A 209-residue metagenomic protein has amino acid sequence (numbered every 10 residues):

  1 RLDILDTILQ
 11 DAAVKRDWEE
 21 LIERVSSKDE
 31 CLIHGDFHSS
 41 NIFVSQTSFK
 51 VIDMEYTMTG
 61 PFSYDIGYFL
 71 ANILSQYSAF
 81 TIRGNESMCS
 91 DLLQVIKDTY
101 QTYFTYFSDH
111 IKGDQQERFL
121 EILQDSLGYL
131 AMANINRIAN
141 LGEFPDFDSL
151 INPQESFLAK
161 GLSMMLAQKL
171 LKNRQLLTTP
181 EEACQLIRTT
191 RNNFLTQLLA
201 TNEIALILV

Functional and structural regions predicted by a protein language model:
R1-H34: ATP-dependent phospho-/nucleotidyl transfer catalytic cores
A13, D91, V95, R118 (+1 more regions): Soluble or luminal CAZymes and related metallo-dependent hydrolases
S26, E30, G35, T59-F62 (+3 more regions): Active-site-proximal structural scaffolding
S39-T81: Catalytic activation segment of kinase domains across protein kinase-like and atypical kinase folds
S63-I111, L130-D148: Active-site activation/catalytic loop segments of kinase-like enzymes and analogous catalytic loops in related
T105-E117, Q175-L177: Surface-exposed helix-capping loop/turn segments at secondary-structure junctions
K112-L130: All-alpha amphipathic helical-bundle segments outside canonical DNA-binding/catalytic cores that form hydrophobic
Q124-V209: ATP/Mg2+ or Mg2+-diphosphate-binding catalytic cores that bind nucleotide phosphates or diphosphates via glycine-rich
